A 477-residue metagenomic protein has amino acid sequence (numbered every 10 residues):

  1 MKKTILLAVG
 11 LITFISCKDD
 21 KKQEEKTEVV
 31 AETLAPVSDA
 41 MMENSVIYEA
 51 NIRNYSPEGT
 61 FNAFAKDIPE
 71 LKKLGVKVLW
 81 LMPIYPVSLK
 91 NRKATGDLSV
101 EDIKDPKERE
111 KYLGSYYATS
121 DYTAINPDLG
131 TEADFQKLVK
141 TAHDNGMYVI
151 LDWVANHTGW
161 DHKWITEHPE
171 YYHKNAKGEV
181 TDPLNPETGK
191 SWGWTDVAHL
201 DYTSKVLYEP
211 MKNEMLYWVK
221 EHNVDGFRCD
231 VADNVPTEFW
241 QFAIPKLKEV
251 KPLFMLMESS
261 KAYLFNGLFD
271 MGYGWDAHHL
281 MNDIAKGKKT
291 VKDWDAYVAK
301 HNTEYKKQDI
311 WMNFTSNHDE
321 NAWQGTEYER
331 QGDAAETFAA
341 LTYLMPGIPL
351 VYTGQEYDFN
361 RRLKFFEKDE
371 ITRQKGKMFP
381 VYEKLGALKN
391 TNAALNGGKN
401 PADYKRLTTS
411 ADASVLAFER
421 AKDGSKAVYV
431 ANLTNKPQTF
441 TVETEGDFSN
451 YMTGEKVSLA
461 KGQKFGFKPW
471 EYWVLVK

Functional and structural regions predicted by a protein language model:
K2-L7: Sec-dependent signal peptide recognition, specifically the positively charged N-region followed immediately by
T13-S16: C-terminal motif of bacterial Sec signal peptides marking the signal peptidase cleavage site
K21, E28-Y48, R53-K77, P83-H222 (+1 more regions): Substrate-binding/active-site clefts of carbohydrate-active enzymes
E24-A31, N213-L216, K220, D230-W311 (+9 more regions): Active-site-proximal helices and loops of the catalytic beta/alpha 8
A50, L71, L81, Y122 (+10 more regions): Conserved, mostly hydrophobic/aromatic
K306-R330: Active-site clefts of carbohydrate-active enzymes
V430-T434: Asparagine-centered strand-capping/turn motif at beta-strand->loop junctions
L459-K477: C-terminal beta-strand-rich structural cap/linker in extracellular carbohydrate-active enzymes
